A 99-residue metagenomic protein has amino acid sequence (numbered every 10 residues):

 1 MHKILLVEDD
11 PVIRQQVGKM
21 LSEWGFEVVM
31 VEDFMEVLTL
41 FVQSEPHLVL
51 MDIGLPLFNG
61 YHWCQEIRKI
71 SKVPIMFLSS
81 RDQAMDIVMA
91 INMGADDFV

Functional and structural regions predicted by a protein language model:
M1-V99: N-terminal/domain-start alpha-helical segments
